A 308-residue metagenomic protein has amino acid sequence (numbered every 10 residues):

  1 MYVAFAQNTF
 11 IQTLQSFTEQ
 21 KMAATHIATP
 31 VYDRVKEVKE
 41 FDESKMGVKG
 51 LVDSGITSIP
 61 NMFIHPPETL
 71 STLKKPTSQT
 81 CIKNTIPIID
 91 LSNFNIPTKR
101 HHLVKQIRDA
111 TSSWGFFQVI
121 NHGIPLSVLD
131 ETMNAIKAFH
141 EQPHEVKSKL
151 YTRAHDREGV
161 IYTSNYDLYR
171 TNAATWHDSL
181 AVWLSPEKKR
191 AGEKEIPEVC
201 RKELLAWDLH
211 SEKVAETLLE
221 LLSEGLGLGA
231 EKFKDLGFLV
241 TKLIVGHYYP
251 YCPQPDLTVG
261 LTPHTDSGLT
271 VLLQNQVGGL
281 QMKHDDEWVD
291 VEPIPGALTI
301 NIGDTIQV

Functional and structural regions predicted by a protein language model:
Y2-V308: Peripheral, non-catalytic segments flanking oxidoreductase cores
